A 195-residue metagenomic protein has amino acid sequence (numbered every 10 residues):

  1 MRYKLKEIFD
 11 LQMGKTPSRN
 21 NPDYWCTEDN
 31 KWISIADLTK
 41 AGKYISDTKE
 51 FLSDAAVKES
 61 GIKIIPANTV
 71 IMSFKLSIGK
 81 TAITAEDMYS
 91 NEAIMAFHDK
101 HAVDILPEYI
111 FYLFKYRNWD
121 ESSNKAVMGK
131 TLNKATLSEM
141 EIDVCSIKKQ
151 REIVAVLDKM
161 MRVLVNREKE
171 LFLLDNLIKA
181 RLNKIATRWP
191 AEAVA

Functional and structural regions predicted by a protein language model:
M1-T16, W32, E139-V154, N166 (+1 more regions): Non-catalytic DNA-recognition/assembly elements of restriction-modification systems
K6-P22, A36-A67: Sequence-specific dsDNA recognition surfaces
R19-N21, I83-T84, A126-V127: Short beta-alpha junctions and helix-cap segments that line functional grooves
S34-I35, K49-K115: A short beta-sheet element
L38-T39, S77-I78, R188: Short glycine-enriched loops at secondary-structure junctions
F74, M88-M95, V127-K148: A short glycine-rich beta-alpha junction/loop motif
